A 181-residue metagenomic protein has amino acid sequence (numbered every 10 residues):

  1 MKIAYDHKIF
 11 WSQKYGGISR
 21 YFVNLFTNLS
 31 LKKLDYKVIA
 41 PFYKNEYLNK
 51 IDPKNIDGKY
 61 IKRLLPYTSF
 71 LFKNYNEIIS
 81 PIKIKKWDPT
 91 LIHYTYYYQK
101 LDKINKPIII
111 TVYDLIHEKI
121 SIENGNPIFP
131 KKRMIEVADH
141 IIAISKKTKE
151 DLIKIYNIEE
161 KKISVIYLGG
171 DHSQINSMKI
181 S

Functional and structural regions predicted by a protein language model:
M1-S181: Carbohydrate transferase catalytic cores enriched for Leloir-type hexosyltransferases
